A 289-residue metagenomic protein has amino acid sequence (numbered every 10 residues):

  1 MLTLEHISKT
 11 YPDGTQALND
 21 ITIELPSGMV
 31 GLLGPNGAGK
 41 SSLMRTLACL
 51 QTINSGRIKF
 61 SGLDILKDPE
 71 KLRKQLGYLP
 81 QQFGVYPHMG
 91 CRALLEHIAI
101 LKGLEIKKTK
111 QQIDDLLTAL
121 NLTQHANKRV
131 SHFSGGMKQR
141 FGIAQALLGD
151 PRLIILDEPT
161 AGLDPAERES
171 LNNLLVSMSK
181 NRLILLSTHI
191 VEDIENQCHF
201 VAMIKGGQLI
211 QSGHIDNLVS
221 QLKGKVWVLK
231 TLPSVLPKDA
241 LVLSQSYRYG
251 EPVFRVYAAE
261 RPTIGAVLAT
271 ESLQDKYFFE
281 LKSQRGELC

Functional and structural regions predicted by a protein language model:
L2, A17-L18, R73: Conserved structural motif at the start of ABC-family nucleotide-binding domains
P35-G39: Walker A (P-loop) phosphate-binding loop of ABC-type ATPase nucleotide-binding domains
G56-K67, K71-L72: Conserved ABC transporter NBD signature motif
E96, I100, K107-H125: Conserved ABC ATPase "signature" region
R129-G136: Conserved ABC ATPase signature
I154-E158: Catalytic Walker B motif of ABC-type/P-loop ATPase nucleotide-binding domains
S170-R255: ABC transporter nucleotide-binding domain
